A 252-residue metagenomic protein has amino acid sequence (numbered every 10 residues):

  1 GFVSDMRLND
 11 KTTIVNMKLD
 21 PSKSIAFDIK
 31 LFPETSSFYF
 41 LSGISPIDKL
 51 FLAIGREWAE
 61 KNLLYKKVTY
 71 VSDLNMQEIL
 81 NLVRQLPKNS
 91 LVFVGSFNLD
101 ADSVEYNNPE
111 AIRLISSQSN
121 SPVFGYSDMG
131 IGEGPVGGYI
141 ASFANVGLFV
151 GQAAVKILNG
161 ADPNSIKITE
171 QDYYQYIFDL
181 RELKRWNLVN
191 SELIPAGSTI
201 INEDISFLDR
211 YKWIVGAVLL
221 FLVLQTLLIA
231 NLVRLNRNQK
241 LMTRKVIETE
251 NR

Functional and structural regions predicted by a protein language model:
G1-S4, N108-G134: Venus flytrap/periplasmic-binding-protein-like
M6-K23, M129-L148: Short beta-strand elements at the ligand-binding edges of bilobed clamshell
D10-A59, I168-L180: An alpha-beta-alpha
F32, G151-D162: Short, hydrophobic alpha-helical segments
S37-S42, K67-T69, N89-E105, F124-Y126: Periplasmic-binding protein-like
Y173-Y176, L180-S206: Juxtamembrane amphipathic/hinge helix adjacent to a transmembrane helix
I200-R244: Alpha-helical transmembrane signal-anchor helices
M242-R252: Conserved HAMP-HisKA connector
